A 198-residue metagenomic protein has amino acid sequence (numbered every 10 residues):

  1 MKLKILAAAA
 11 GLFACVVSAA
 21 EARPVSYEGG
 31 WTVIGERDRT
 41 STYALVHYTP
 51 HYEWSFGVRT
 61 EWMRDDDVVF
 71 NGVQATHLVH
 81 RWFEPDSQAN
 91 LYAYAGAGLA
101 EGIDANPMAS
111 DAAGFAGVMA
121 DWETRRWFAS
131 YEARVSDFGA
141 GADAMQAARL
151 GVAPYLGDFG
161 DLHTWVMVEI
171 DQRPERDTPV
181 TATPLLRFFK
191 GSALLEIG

Functional and structural regions predicted by a protein language model:
M1-P24: Cleavable N-terminal export/targeting peptides
E21-T183, A193: Outer-membrane pore/translocation modules
F188, L194-G198: Short, exposed beta-strand-loop hairpins at the edges of beta-sheets in extracellular/periplasmic proteins
